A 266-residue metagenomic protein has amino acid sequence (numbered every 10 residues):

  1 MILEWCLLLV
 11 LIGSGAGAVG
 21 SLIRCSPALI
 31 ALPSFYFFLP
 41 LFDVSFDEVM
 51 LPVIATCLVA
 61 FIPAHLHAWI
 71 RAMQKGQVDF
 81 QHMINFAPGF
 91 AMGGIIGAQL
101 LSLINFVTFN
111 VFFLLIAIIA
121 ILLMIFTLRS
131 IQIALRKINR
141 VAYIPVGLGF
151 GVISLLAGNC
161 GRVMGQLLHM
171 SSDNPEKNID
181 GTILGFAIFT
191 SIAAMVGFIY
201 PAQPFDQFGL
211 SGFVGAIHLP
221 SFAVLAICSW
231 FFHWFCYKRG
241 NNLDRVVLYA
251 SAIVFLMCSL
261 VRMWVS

Functional and structural regions predicted by a protein language model:
M1-I23, I30-L51, H67-A157, Q166-S171 (+3 more regions): Juxtamembrane transmembrane-helix boundary motif
L22, V152, L156-C160, S191-I199: Hydrophobic alpha-helical segments of membrane proteins
A28, F61-R71, G97, T190-F198: Alpha-helical transmembrane segments and their lipid-water interface positions in multi-pass membrane proteins
I54: N-terminal glycine-rich anion-binding loop in soluble enzyme alpha/beta folds
N178-Y200: Hydrophobic alpha-helical transmembrane segments of multi-pass integral membrane proteins, especially transporters
